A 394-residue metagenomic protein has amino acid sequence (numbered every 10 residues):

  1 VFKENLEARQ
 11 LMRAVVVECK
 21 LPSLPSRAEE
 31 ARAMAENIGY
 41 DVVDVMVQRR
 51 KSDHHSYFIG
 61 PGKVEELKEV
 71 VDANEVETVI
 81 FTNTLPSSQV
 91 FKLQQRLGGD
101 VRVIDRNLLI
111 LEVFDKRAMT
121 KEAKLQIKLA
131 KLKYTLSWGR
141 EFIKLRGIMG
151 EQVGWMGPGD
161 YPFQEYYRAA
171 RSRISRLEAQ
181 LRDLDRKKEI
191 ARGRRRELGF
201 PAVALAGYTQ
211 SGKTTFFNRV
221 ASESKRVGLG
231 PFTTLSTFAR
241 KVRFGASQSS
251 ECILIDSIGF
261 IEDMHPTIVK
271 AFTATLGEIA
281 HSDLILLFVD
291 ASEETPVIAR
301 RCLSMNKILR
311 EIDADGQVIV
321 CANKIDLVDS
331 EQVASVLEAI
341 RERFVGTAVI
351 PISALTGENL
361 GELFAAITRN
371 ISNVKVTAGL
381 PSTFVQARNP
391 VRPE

Functional and structural regions predicted by a protein language model:
V1-E112: N-terminal accessory targeting/assembly segments
V1-V16, R32, K133-S211, F217-N218 (+2 more regions): C-terminal-of-GTPase-core extension/linker across diverse P-loop GTPases
F2, L198, V220-C252, M264-A274 (+1 more regions): Switch I (effector-binding) loop of TRAFAC-class P-loop GTPase G-domains
K20-P22, D53-S56, R117, K121 (+3 more regions): Flexible beta-alpha connector loops of hexameric P-loop NTPases
K20-S23, R50-S52, T84-S87, L108-E112 (+4 more regions): Conserved nucleotide-binding/hydrolysis micro-motifs of P-loop NTPases
A28-E36, K68-A73, I80, T84-G98 (+2 more regions): Conserved C-terminal guanine-recognition region of P-loop GTPase G domains, centered on the G4
N107-I127: Short alpha-helix plus adjacent loop in nuclease-associated cores
E112-R117, S236, L360-E362: Short, charged, surface-exposed secondary-structure boundary motifs
